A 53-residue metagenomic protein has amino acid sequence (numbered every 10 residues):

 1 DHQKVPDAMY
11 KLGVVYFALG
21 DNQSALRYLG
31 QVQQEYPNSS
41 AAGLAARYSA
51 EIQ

Functional and structural regions predicted by a protein language model:
D1-Q53: Acidic, polar-rich low-complexity tracts and alpha-helical solenoid repeat scaffolds
